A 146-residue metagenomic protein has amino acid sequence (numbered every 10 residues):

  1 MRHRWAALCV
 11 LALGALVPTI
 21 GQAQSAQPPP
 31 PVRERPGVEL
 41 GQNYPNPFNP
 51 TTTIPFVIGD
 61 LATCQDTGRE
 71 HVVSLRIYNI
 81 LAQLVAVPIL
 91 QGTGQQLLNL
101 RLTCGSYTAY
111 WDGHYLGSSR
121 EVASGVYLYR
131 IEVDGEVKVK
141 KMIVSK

Functional and structural regions predicted by a protein language model:
M1-C9: Bacterial N-terminal signal peptides that target proteins for export
R2-H3, G21-P31, R120, S124-K146: C-terminal tail/sorting-segment detector
L8-P18: Bacterial N-terminal signal peptides
P28-Y44, F48-R76, L90-Q91: Glycine-centered coil/turn sites that cap beta-strands in beta-rich domains
N43-N46, F56, A82, W111 (+2 more regions): Terminal processing/anchoring signals of secreted or surface-associated proteins and related intramolecular
L75-N79, I131: Conserved aromatic beta-strand anchor motif in extracellular beta-sandwich/beta-rich domains
V85-A86: A structural microfeature
Q91-D134: Short, surface-exposed loop/turn motifs with a glycine/proline- and acidic-biased composition
